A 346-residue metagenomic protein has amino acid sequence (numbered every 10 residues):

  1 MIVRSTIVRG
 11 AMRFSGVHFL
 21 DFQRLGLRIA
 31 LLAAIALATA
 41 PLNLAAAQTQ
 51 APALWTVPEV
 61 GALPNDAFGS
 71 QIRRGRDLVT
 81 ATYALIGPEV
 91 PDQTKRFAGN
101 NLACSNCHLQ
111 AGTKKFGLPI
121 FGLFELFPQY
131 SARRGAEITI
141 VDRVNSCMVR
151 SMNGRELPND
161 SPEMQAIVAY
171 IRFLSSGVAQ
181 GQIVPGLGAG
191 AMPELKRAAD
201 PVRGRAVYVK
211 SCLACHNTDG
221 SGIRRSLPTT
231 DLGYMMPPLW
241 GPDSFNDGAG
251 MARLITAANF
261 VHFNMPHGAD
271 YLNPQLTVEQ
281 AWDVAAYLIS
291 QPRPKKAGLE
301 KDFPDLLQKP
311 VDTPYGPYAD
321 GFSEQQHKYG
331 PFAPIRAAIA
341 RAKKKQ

Functional and structural regions predicted by a protein language model:
I2-V3, F19-L20, I29-I86, Q129-P201 (+2 more regions): Post-cleavage N-terminal segment of exported redox proteins
T6-A30: Bacterial N-terminal signal peptides that target proteins for export
A67-A111, K196-M236, A257: Sequence/structural segment immediately N-terminal to covalent heme-attachment motifs in c-type and related
G69-R73, L78-I86, N106-L157, I167 (+3 more regions): Extracytoplasmic electron-transfer domains, predominantly the class I c-type cytochrome c fold
L85-T94, R155-D160, Q180-V184, L272-Q275 (+1 more regions): Surface-exposed patches in mature extracellular/periplasmic domains of secreted proteins
V90, K115-F121, A179-I183, D219 (+3 more regions): Short, solvent-exposed loop/turn and secondary-structure capping segments
P91-K95, G122-L126, V184-M192, G241-P242: Short linear capping/connector segments at secondary-structure termini
E300-I339: Conserved non-transmembrane functional hotspots
